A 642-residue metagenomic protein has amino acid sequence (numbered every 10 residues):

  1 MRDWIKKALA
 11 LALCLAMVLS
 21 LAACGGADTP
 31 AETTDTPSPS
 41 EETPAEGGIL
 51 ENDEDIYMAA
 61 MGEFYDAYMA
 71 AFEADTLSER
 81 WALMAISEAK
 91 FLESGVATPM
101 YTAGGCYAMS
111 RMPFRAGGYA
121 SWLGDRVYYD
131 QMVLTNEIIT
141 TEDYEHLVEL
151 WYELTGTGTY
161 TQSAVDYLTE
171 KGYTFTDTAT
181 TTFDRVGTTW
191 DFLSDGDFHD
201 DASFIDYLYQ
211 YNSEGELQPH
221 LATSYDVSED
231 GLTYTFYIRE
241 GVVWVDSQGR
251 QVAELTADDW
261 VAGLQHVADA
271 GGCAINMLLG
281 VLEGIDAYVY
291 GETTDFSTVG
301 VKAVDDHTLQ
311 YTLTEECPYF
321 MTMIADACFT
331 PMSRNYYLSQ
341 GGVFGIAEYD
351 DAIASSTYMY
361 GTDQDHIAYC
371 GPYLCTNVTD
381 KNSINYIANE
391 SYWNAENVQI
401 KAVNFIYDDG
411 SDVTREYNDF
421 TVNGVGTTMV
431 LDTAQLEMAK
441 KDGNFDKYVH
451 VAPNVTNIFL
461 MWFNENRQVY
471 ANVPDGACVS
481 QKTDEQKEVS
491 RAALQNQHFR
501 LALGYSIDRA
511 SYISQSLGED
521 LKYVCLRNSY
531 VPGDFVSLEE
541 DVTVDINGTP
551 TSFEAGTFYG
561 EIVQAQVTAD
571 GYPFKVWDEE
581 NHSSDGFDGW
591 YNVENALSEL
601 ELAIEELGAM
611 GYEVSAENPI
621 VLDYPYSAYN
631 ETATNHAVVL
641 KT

Functional and structural regions predicted by a protein language model:
D3-I5, A12, S20, A31 (+8 more regions): Extracytoplasmic/periplasmic ligand-capture domains
G105-F114, Q340-V343, Q515-T543: Mature extracytoplasmic/periplasmic domains
Y107, T182-T188, V243-V245, E316-F320 (+1 more regions): Primarily extracytoplasmic ectodomains and periplasmic/lumenal surface modules that are beta-strand-rich
Y107-L168: Long beta-strand-rich cores associated with HINT superfamily self-processing modules
R111-W122, G215-D246, C273-V343: Surface-exposed ligand-recognition segments of extracellular binding domains, strongest in the long/variable loop
T178-E229, A368: N-terminal lobe/hinge region of extracytoplasmic solute-binding protein
S194-D195, A202, Q210-E216, T294-S297 (+4 more regions): Gly/Pro-rich hinge or "lid" segments in bacterial periplasmic/extracellular proteins
